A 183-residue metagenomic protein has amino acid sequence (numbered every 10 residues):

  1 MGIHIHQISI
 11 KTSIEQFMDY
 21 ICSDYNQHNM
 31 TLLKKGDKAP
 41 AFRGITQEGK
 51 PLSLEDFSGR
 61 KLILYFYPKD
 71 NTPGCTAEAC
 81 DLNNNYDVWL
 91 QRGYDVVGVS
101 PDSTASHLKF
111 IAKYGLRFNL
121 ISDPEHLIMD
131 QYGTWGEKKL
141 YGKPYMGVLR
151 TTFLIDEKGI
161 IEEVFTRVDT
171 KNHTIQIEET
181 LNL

Functional and structural regions predicted by a protein language model:
M1-N29: N-terminal amphipathic/basic-hydrophobic helices that include classical n-h-c signal peptides and signal-anchor
Y20, D24-L183: Chalcogenol-based redox active-site neighborhoods
